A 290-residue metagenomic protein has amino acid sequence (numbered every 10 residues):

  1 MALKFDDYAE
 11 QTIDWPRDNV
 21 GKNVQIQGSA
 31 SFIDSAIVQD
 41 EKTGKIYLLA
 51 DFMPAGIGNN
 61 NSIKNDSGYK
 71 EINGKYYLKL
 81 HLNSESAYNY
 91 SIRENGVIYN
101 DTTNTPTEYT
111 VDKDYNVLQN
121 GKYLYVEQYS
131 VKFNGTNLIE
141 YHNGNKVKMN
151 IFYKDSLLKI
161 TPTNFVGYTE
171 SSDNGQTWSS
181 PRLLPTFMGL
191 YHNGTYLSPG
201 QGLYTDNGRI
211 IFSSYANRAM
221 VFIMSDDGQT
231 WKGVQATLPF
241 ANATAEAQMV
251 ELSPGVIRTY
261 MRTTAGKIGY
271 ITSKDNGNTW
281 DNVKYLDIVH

Functional and structural regions predicted by a protein language model:
M1-H290: Asp-box/BNR beta-propeller blade signature and adjacent active/binding-site loops in extracellular glycan-interacting
